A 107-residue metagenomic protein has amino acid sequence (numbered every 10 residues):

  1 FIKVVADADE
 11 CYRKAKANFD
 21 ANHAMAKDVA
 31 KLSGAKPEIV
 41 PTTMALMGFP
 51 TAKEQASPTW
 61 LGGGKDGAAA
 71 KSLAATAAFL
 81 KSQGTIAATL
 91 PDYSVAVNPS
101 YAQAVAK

Functional and structural regions predicted by a protein language model:
F1-Q83: Secondary-structure end/capping motifs
A69-K107: Conserved C-terminal helix/tail region of periplasmic/extracytoplasmic solute-binding proteins
